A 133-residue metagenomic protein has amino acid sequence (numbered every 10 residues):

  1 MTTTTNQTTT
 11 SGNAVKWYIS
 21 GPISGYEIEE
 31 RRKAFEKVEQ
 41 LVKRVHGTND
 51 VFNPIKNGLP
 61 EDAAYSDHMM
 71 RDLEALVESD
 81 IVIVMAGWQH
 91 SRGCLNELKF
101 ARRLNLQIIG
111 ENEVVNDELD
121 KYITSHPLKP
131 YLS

Functional and structural regions predicted by a protein language model:
M1-S133: Conserved catalytic or regulatory cores that recognize and/or transform ribose-phosphate-containing ligands
